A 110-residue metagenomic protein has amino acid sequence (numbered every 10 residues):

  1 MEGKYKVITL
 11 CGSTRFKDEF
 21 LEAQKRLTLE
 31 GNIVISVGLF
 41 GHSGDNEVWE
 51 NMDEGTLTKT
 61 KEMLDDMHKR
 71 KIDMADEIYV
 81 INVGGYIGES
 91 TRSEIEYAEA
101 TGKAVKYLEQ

Functional and structural regions predicted by a protein language model:
M1-Q110: Conserved catalytic or regulatory cores that recognize and/or transform ribose-phosphate-containing ligands
